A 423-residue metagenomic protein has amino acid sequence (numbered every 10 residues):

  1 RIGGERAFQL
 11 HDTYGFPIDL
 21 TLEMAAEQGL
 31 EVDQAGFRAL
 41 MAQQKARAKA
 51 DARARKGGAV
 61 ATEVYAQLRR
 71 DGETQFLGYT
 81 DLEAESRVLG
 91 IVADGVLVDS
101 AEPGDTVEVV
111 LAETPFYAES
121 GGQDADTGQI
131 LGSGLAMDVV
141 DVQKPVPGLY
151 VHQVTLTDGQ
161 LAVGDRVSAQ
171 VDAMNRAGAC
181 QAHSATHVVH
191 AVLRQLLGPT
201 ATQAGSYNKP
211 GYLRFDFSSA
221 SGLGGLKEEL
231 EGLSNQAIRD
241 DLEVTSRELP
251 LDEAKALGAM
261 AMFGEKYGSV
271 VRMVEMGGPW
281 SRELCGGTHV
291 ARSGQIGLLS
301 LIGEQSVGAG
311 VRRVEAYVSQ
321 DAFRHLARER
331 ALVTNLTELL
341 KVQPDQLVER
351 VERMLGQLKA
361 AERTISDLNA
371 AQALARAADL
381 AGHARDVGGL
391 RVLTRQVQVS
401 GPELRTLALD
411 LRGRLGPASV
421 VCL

Functional and structural regions predicted by a protein language model:
R1-L423: A glycine- and charged-residue-rich anion-binding loop/surface
